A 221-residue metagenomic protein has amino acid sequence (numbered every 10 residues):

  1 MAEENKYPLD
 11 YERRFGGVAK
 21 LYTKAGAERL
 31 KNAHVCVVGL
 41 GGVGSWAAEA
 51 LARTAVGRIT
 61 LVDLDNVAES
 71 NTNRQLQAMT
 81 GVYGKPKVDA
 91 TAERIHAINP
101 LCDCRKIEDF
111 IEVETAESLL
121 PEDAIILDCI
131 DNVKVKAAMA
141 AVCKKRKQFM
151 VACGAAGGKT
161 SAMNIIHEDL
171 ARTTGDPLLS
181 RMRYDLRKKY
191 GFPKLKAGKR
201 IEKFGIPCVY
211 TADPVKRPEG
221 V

Functional and structural regions predicted by a protein language model:
M1-C36: N-terminal charged helix/coil linker that caps or initiates catalytic domains
K31-N32, L119-I126: Alpha-helix C-terminal capping/helix-to-coil transition sites in glycosyltransferase folds
V37-G39, V62: Conserved N-terminal Rossmann-fold NAD(P)-binding element of oxidoreductases
V43-G44: Hydrophobic/small residue at the entry helix of a nucleotide-binding pocket
A52-R58: Conserved S-adenosyl-L-methionine
R58-N99: Glycine-rich phosphate-binding loop and adjoining beta1-alpha1-beta2 segment of Rossmann-like nucleotide-binding folds
I107-A116: Conserved SAM/SAH-binding loop
A124-V221: E1/E1-like adenylate-forming module used to activate ubiquitin-like modifiers and sulfur-carrier proteins
